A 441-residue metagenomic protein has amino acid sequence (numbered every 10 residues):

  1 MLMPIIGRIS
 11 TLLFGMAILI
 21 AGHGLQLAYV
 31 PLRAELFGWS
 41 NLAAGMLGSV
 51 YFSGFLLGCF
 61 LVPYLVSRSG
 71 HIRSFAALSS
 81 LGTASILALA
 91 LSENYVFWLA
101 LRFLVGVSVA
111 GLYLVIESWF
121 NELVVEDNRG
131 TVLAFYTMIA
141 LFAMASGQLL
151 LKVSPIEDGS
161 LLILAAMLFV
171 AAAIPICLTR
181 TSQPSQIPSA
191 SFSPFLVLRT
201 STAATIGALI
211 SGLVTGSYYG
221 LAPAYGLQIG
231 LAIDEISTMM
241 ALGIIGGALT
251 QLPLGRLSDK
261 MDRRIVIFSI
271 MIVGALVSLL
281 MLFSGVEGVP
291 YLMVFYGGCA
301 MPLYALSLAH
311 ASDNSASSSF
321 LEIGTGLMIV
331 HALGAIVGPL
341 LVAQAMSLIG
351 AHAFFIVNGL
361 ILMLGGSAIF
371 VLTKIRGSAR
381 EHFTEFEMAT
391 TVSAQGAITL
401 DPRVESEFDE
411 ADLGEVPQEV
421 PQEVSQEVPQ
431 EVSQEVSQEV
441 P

Functional and structural regions predicted by a protein language model:
M1-P4, P184-S191, L372-P441: Intrinsic disorder in cytosolic terminal tails and internal cytosolic loops of multi-pass membrane transporters
M3-F52, A204-A208, T215-Y225, I229 (+1 more regions): Helix-loop boundary and gating motifs at the non-cytosolic
G58-H71, L151, P155, T250-D262 (+1 more regions): Helix-to-loop junctions at the C-terminal end of transmembrane segments in multipass secondary transporters
G70, L91-V96, D262, F283-G285: Helix-breaking motifs and short loop linkers at transmembrane-helix boundaries and internal kinks in secondary membrane
R73-A88, A166, I265-L280, G359: Structural signature of the two symmetry-related core transmembrane helices
G111-V124, M301-A316: Intracellular juxtamembrane helix-capping segments at the cytosolic ends of symmetry-related transmembrane helices
L151-K152, A166-Q186, G365-T373: C-terminal membrane-cytosol helix-exit motif in multi-pass small-molecule transporters
R264-A305: C-terminal transmembrane helical hairpin of 12-TM major facilitator-type secondary transporters
